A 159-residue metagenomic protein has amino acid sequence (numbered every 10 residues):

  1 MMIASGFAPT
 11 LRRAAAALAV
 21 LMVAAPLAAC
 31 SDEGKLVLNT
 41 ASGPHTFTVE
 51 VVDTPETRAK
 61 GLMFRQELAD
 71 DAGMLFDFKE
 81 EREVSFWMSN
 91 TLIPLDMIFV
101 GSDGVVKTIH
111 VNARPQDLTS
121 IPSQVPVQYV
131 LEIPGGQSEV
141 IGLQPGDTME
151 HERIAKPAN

Functional and structural regions predicted by a protein language model:
I3-L18: Bacterial N-terminal signal peptides that target proteins for export
A24-L27: Bacterial Sec-type N-terminal signal peptides, specifically the leucine/valine-rich hydrophobic h-region
C30-N159: Compact, glycine-rich, soluble single-domain proteins
